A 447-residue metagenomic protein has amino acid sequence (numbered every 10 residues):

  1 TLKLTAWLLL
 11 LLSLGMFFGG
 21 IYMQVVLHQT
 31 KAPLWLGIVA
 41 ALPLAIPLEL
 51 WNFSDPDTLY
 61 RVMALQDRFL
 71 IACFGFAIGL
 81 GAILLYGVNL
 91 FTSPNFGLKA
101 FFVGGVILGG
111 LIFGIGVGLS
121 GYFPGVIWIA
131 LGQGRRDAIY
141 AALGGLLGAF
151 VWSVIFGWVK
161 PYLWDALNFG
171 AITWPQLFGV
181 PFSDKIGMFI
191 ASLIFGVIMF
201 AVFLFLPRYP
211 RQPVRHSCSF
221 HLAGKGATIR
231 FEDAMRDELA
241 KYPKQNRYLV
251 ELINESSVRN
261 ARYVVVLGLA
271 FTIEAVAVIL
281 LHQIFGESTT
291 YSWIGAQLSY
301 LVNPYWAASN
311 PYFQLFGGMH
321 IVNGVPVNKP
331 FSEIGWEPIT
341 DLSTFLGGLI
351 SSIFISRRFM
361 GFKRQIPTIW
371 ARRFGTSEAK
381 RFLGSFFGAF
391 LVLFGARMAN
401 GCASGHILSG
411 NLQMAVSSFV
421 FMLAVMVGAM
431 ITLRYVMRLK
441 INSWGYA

Functional and structural regions predicted by a protein language model:
T1-A447: Membrane-interfacial helix-loop segments of redox and metal-homeostasis proteins, especially TM-loop-TM junctions
